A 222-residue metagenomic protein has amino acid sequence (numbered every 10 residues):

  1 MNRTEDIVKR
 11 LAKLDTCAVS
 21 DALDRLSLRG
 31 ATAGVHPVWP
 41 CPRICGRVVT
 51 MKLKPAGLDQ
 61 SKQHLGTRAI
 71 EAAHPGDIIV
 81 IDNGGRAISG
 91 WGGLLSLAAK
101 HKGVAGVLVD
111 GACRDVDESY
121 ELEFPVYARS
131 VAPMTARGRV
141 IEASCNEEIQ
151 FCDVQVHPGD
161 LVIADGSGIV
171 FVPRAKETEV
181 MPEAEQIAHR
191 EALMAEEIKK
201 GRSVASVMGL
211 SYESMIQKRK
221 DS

Functional and structural regions predicted by a protein language model:
M1-P158, V172-A205, G209-S222: Feature captures the catalytic cores and cofactor-binding loops of soluble hydro-lyases/lyases that act on carboxylate
V162: C-terminal binding/interaction regions
G168-V170: Channel- or pocket-lining gating/hinge segments that regulate access to a cavity or pore
